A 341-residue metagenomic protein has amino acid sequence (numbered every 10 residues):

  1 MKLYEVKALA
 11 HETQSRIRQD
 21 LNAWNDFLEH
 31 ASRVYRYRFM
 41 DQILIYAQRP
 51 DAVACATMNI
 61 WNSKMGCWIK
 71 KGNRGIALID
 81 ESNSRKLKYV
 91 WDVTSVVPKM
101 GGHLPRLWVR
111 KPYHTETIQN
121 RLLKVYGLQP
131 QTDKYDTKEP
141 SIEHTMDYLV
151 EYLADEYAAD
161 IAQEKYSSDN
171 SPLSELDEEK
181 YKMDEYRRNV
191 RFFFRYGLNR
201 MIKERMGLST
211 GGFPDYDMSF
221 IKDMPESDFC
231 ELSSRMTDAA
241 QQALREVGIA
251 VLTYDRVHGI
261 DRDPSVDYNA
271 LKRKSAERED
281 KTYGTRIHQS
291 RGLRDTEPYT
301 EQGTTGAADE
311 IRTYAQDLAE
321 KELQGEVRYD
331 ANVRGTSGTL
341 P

Functional and structural regions predicted by a protein language model:
M1-G306, E310-Y314, L318, E322 (+2 more regions): N-terminal accessory/interface modules of nucleic-acid-binding and processing proteins
